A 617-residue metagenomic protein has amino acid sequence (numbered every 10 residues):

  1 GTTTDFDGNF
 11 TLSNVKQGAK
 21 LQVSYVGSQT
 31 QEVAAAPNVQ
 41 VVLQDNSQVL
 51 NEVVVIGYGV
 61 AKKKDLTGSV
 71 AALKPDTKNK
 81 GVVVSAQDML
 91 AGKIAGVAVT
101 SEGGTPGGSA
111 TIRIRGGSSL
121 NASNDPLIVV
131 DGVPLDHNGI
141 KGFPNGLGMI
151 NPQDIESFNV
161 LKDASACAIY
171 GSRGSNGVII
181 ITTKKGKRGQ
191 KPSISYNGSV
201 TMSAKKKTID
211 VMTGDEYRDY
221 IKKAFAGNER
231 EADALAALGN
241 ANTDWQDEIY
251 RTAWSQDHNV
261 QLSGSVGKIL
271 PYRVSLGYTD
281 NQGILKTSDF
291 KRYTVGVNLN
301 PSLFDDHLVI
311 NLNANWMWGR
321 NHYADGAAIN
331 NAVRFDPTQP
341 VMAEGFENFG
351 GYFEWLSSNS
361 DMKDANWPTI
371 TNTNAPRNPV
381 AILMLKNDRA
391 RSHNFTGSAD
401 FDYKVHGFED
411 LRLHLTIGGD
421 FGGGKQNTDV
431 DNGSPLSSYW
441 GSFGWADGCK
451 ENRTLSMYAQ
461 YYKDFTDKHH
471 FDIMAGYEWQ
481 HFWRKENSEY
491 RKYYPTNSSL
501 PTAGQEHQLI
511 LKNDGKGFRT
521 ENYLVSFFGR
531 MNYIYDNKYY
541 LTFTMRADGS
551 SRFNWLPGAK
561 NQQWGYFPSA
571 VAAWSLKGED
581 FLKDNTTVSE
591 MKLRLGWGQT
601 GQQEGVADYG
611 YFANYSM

Functional and structural regions predicted by a protein language model:
G1-L303, L308-L312, M317, D325 (+1 more regions): Short, small/polar-rich motifs associated with maturation and membrane association, primarily at protein termini
K78, D125, I155, A226 (+8 more regions): Extracellular/periplasmic, surface-exposed regions of secreted and cell-surface proteins
T100, R115, G146, A241 (+8 more regions): Hydrophobic alpha-helical segments with strong N-terminal bias
A328-T338: Acidic, Ser/Thr-rich peripheral helices and adjacent loops at domain boundaries
P340-A343: Intrinsically disordered, low-complexity regulatory segments
S434-P435: Active-site His/acidic residue clusters
